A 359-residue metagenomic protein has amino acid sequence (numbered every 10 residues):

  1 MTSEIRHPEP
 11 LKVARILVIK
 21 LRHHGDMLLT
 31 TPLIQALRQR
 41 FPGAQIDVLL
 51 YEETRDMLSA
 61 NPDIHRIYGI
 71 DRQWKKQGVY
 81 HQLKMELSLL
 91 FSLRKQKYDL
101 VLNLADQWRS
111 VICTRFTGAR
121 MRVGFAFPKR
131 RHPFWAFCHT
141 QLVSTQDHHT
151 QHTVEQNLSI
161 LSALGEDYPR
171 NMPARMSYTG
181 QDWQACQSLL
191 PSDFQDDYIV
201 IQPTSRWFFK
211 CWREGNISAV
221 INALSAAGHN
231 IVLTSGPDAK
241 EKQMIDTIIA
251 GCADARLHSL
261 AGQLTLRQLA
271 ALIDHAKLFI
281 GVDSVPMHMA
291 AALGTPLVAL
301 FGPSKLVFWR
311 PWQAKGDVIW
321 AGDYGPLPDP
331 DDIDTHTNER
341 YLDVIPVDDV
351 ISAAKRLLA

Functional and structural regions predicted by a protein language model:
M1-A359: Catalytic machinery of carbohydrate-active enzymes, primarily nucleotide-sugar-dependent glycosyltransferases
